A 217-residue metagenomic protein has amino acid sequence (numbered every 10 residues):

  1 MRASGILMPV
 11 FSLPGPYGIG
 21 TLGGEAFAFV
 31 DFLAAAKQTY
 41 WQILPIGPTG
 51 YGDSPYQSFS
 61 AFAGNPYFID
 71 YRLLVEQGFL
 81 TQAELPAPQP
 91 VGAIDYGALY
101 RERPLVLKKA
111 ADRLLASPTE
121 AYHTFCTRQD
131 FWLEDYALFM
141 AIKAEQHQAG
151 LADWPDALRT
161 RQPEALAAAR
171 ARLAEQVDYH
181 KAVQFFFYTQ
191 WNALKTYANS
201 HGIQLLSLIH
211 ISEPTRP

Functional and structural regions predicted by a protein language model:
S4-M8, W41-Q42, L205-S207: Hydrophobic faces of well-ordered beta-strands that scaffold small-molecule active sites in alpha/beta enzyme cores
V10-G23, A171-F185: The substrate-binding groove and active-site-proximal loops of carbohydrate-active enzymes, especially glycoside
E25-I46: Catalytic domains of carbohydrate-active enzymes, especially glycoside hydrolases
L33, I43, F139, A198 (+1 more regions): Conserved, mostly hydrophobic/aromatic
Y56-L80: Acidic, His- and aromatic-enriched active-site or binding-groove loops in soluble protein domains that engage sugars
Y67, E76-H180: Extended, charge-enriched "interface" segments that sit outside catalytic cores
H180-S207: Conserved, well-ordered alpha-helix/loop/beta-strand core segments that scaffold catalytic motifs
I209-T215: Conserved small/polar residues in nucleotide/adenosyl-binding loops
